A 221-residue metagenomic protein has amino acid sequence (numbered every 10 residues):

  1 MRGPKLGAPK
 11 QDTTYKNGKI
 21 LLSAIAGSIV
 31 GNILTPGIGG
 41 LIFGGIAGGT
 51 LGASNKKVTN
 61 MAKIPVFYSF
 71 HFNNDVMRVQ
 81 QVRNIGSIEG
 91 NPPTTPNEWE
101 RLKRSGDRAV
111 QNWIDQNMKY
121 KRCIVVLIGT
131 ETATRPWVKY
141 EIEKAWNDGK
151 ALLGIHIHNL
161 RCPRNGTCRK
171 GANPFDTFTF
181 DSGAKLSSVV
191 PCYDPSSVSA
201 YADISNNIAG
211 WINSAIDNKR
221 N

Functional and structural regions predicted by a protein language model:
M1-I29, V58: Add "or lipid-surface remodeling" -> "...that mediate pore formation, membrane permeabilization, membrane fusion
R2, I46, K57-C123, N207-N221: Conserved N-terminal substructure of TIR/SEFIR domains
K16-A24, I33, G37, L41 (+1 more regions): Hydrophobic alpha-helical transmembrane segments of integral membrane proteins, especially multi-pass transporters
N32-G39, G49-V58: Short hydrophobic alpha-helical membrane-entry/anchor segments
K63-F67, P163-N221: C-terminal interaction surface of TIR/SEFIR-family domains
V79-Q80, P136-K139, R164-G166: A short acidic (Asp/Glu
T94-N97, H156, Y193: Residues at the C-termini of beta-strands that transition into short coil/loop
M118-W146, K150-R161: Conserved beta-strand-loop-alpha-helix hinge of the TIR/SEFIR fold
